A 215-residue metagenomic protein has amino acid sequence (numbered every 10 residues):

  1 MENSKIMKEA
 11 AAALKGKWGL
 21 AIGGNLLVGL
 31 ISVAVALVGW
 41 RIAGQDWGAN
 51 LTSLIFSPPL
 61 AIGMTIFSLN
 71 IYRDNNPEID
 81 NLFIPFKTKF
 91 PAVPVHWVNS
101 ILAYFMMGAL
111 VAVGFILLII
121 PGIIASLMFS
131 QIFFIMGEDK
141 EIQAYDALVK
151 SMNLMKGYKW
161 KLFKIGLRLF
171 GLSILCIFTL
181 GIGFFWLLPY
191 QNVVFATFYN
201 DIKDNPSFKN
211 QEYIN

Functional and structural regions predicted by a protein language model:
M1-S32, N76-V113, A125-I177, I214: Interfacial aromatic "cap" segments that immediately flank transmembrane helices in multipass membrane proteins
L30-V38, I62, I120: Alpha-helical hydrophobic membrane-insertion segments
S32-Q45, I177: Juxtamembrane "helix exit" motif at the C-terminal ends of alpha-helical transmembrane segments in multi-pass membrane
A36, G44-Q45, K156-G157, F208-K209: Short, surface-exposed linear patches
G44-D80, G108-D146, S173-F208: Selective recognition of hydrophobic, aromatic-rich stretches within alpha-helical transmembrane segments of polytopic
K209-N215: Intrinsically disordered cytoplasmic terminal tails of membrane proteins
